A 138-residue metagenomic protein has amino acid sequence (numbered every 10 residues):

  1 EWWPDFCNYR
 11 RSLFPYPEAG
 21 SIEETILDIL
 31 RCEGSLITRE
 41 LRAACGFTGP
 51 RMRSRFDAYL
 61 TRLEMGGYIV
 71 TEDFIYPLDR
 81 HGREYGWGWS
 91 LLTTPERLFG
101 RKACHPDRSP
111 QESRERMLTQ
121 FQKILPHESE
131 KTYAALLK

Functional and structural regions predicted by a protein language model:
E1-K138: Long, low-complexity intrinsically disordered regions
